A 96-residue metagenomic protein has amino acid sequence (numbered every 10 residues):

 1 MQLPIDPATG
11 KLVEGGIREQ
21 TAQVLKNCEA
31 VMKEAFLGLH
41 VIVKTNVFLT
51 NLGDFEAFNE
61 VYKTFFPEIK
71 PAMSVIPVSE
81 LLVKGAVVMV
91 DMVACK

Functional and structural regions predicted by a protein language model:
M1-K96: Short, polar/acidic, helix-capping and beta-turn segments at strand->helix junctions that line the mouths
